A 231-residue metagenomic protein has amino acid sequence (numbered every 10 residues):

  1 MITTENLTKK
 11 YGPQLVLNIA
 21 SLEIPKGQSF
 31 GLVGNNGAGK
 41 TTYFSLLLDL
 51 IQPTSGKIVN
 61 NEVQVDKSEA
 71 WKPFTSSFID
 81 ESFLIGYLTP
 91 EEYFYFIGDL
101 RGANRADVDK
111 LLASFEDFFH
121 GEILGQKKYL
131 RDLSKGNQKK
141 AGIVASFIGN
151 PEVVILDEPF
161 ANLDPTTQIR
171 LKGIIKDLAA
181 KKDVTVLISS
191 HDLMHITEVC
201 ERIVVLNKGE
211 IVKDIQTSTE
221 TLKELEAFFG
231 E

Functional and structural regions predicted by a protein language model:
V33-N35: The feature captures the beta-strand-to-loop junction immediately N-terminal to the Walker
L48: Helix-to-loop junction immediately C-terminal to a conserved catalytic motif
G56-W71: Conserved ABC transporter NBD signature motif
V154-E158: Catalytic Walker B motif of ABC-type/P-loop ATPase nucleotide-binding domains
S189-H191: H-loop/switch region of ABC-family ATPase nucleotide-binding domains
